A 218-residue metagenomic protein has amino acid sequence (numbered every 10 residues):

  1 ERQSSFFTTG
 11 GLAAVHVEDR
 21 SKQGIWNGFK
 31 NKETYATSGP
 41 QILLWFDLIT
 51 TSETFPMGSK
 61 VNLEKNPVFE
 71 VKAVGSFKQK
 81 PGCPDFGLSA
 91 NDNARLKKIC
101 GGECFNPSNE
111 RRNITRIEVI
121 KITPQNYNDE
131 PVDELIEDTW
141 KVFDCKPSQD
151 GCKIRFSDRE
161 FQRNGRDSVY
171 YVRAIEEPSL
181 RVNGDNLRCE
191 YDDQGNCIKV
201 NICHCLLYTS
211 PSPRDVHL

Functional and structural regions predicted by a protein language model:
R2-M57, L63-S89: Catalytic cores of secreted or luminal carbohydrate-active enzymes
F29-K32, V119, V172: Divalent metal-coordination and catalytic microenvironments
D85-I117: Short coil-to-beta strand junction motifs in C2/discoidin
P131-S148, C152: Generic long, charged, amphipathic alpha-helical segments
G151-F161: Exposed aromatic-hydrophobic patches
R166-E176: Short, aromatic- and glycine-rich surface loops/edge beta-strands on solvent-exposed regions
E176-L187: Short acidic/polar inter-strand loop motif in beta-rich domains
Y208-L218: Single conserved hydrophobic/aromatic residue that forms the stacking wall/gate of nucleotide- or nucleobase-binding
